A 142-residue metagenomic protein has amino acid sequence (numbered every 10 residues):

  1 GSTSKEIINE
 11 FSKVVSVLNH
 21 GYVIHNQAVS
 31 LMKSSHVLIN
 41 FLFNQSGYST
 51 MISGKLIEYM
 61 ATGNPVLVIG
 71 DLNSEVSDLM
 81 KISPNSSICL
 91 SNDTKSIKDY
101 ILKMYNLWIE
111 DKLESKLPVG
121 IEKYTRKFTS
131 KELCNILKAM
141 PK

Functional and structural regions predicted by a protein language model:
G1-S2, V23, M32, N40 (+1 more regions): Membrane-embedded alpha-helical bundles of multi-pass transporters/translocases, especially carrier/permease families
S4-V29: Nucleotide-activated donor-binding/catalytic signature segment of Leloir-type glycosyltransferases, i.e., the conserved
S16-V17, M32-T50: Acidic donor-binding loop of glycosyltransferase active sites
V29, G54-N64, S77-D78: Short alpha-helical segment that forms part of, or immediately flanks, the ligand-binding pocket in carbohydrate-active
V37-N40, E58-G70: Short hydrophobic beta-strand element within catalytic cores of glycosyltransferases and related nucleotide-activated
D71-K103: Change "using UDP/GDP/dTDP sugars" to "using nucleotide sugars
N92-S96, I109-A139: A charged, aromatic-enriched C-terminal amphipathic alpha-helix characteristic of glycosyltransferases across folds
